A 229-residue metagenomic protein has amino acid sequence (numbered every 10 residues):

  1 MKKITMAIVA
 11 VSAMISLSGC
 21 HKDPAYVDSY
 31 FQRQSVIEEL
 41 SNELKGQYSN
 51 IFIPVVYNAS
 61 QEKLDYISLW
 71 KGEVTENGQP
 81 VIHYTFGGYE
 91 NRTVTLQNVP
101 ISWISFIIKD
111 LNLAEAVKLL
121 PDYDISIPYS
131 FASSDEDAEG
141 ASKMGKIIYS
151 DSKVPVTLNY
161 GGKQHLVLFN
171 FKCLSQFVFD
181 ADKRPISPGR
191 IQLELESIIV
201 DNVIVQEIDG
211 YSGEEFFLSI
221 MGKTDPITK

Functional and structural regions predicted by a protein language model:
M1-A7: Bacterial N-terminal signal peptides that target proteins for export
V11-S12: Repetitive helical segments and hydrophobic/amphipathic motifs
I15-G19: C-terminal motif of bacterial Sec signal peptides marking the signal peptidase cleavage site
C20-W103: Acidic/polar, low-complexity intrinsically disordered N-terminal segments immediately downstream of a Sec signal
Y26-F31, L168-K229: Edge beta-strand at a domain terminus
S41, K45, G140-I147, I186-I191: Edge/loop elements at the starts and ends of beta-strands within beta-rich repeat scaffolds
S49-Y57, S150-L158, K172-L174, Q192-N202: Generic short beta-strand segments
E76-C173: Predominantly extracellular/secreted and cell-surface proteins with exposed, flexible low-complexity segments
